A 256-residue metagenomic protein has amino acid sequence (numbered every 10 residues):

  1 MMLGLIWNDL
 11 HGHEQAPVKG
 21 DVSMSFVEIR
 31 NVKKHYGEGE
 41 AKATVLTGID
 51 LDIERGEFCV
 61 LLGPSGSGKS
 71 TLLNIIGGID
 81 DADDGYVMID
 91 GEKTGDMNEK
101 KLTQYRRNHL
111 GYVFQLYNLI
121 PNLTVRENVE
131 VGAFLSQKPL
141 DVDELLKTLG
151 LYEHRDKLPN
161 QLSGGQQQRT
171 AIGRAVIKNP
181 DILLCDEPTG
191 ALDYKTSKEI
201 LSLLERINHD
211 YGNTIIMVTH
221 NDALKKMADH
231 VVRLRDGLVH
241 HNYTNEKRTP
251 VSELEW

Functional and structural regions predicted by a protein language model:
M1-M2: Methionine residue identity
G12-E14: Short hydrophobic alpha-helical segments enriched in small aliphatic residues
P17-S23: Short, Lys/Arg-enriched N-terminal segments with co-localized hydrophobic residues within the first ~10-30 amino acids
F26-R233: ABC family nucleotide-binding domain
L238-W256: Conserved beta-strand-loop-alpha-helix hinge in the C-terminal portion of ABC ATPase nucleotide-binding domains
